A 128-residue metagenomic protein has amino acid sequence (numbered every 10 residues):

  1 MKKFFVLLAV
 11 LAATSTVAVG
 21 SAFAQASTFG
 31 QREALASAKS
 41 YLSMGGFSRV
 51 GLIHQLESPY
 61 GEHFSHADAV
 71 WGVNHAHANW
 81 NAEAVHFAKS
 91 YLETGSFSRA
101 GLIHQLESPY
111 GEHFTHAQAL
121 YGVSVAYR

Functional and structural regions predicted by a protein language model:
M1-L8: Bacterial N-terminal signal peptides that target proteins for export
A9-L11, Q31: A composition-biased, non-transmembrane "mature-region" signal
T14-A22: C-terminal segment of classical bacterial N-terminal signal peptides
A22-R128: An alpha-helical, amphipathic repeat domain used for nucleic-acid recognition, typified by the mTERF helical solenoid
